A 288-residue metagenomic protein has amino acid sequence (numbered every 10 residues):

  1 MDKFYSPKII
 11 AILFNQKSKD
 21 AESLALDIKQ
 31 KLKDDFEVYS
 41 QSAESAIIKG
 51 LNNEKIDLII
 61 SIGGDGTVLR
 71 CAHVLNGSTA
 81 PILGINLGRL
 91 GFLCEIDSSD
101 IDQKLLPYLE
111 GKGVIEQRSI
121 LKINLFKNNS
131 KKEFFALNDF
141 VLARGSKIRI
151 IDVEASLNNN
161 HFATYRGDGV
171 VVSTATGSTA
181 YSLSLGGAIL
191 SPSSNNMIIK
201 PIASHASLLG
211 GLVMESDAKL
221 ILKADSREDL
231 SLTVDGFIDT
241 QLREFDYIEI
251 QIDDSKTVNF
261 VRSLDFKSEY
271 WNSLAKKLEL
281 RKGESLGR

Functional and structural regions predicted by a protein language model:
M1-L58, I62, S98-E116, N124-F134: ATP/NTP phosphate-donor binding region
S61-D65, A72-V74: N-terminal glycine-rich "phosphate-gripper" loop used for MgATP/nucleotide binding and carboxylate activation
D65-T67, L90, T176-S178: Short glycine-rich anion-binding loops that position phosphate/pyrophosphate groups of nucleotides and phosphorylated
T79-P81: Proline-centered loop/turn at the N-terminus of a beta-strand
L90-D168: Catalytic core of DAGKc-family lipid kinases
Q117-L121, A136-N138, R149-V153, D168-V170 (+5 more regions): A generic structural signal for short beta-strands and their flanking turns/coil linkers
L142, N158-H161, G210-R288: ATP/nucleoside-binding phosphotransfer catalytic cores, i.e., glycine-rich phosphate-binding loops
A163-G167, V171-L208: Gly/Ser/Thr-rich active-site loops/lids in small-molecule metabolic enzymes that frequently grip phosphoryl groups
